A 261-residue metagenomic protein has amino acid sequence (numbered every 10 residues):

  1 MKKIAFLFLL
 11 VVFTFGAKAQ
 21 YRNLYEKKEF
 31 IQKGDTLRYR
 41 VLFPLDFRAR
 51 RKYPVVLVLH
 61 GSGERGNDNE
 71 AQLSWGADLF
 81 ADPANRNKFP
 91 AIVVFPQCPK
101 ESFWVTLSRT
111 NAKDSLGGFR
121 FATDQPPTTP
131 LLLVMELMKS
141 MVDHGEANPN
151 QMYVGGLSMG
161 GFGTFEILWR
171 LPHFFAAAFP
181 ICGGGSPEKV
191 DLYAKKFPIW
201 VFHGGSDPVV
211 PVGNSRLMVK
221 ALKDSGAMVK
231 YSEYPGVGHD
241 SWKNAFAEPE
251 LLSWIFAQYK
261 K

Functional and structural regions predicted by a protein language model:
M1-R22: Bacterial Sec-dependent N-terminal signal peptides
A17-V55, G63, A91, P126 (+7 more regions): A domain-start/cap signature at the N-terminus of enzymes
D46-R51, V105-L157: Gly/Ser-rich "nucleophile elbow"/oxyanion-hole loop immediately N-terminal to the catalytic nucleophile in hydrolases
E64-L131: Active-site machinery of serine-nucleophile hydrolases
S74-A84, C182-L192, G213, L217: Alpha-helical scaffolding within the catalytic cores of extracellular/periplasmic polymer-degrading hydrolases
F89-A91, Y193-I199: Short, proline-enriched alpha-helix->beta-strand connector loops that line the catalytic pocket of alpha/beta-hydrolase
K139-Y193: Primarily recognizes the serine-hydrolase "nucleophile elbow" in alpha/beta-hydrolase and SGNH/GDSL folds
I181, K189, P198-K261: C-terminal catalytic histidine-bearing segment of alpha/beta-hydrolase fold enzymes
